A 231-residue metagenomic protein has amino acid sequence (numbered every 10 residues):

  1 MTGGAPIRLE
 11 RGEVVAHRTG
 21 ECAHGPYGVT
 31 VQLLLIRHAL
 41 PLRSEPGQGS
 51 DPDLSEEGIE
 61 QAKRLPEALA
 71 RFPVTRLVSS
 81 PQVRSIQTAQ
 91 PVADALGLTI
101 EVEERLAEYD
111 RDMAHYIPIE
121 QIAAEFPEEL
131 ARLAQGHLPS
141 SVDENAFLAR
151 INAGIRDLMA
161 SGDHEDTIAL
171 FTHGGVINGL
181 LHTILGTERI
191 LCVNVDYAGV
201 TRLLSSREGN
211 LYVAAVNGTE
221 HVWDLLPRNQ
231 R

Functional and structural regions predicted by a protein language model:
I7, G12, G20, Y27-V102: Active-site-proximal alpha-helix that buttresses catalytic centers in soluble enzyme cores
G12, G20-T30, L98-V102, E108-Q121 (+3 more regions): Acidic, low-complexity terminal tails and accessory targeting/binding regions of phosphate-metabolizing enzymes
L33, D166-T172: Generic beta-sheet signal
P41, V176-I177: Short active-site segment of divalent metal-dependent hydrolases/proteases that encodes the spacing between
S79-S80, A149, F171-T172: Short beta-strand scaffold positions
P91, G179-T183: Active-site signature of alpha/beta-hydrolase-fold catalytic machinery across serine- and Asp/Cys-nucleophile hydrolases
A95-A153, A215: Phosphate-handling substructures
